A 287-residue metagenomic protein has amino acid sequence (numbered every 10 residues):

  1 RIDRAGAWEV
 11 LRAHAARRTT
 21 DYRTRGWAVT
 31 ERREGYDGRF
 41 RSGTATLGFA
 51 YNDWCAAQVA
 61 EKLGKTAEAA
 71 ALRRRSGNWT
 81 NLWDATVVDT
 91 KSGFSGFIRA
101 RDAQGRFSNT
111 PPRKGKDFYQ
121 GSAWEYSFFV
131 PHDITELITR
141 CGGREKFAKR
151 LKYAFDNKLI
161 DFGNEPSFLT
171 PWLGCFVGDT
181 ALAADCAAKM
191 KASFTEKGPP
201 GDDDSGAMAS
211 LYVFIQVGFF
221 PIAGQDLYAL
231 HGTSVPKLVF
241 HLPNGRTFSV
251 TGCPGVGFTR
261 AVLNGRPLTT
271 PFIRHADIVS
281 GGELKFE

Functional and structural regions predicted by a protein language model:
R1-G77, W83-T247, P271, A276: Active-site core of glycosidic bond-cleaving carbohydrate-active enzymes
P221-I222, F258, G265: Mixed-charge, polar/low-complexity N-terminal
H231-K237, G252-T259: A short, compositionally biased
P243, V262-R266: Short strand-turn-strand beta-turns centered on an Asx-Gly dipeptide
G245-S249, K285-E287: Terminal leader/tail segments of proteins
R246, P254-V256, P267: Residues that cap or initiate secondary-structure elements
P267-F272, K285: Structured DNA-binding interfaces in DNA transaction proteins
H275-E287: C-terminal beta-strand-rich structural cap/linker in extracellular carbohydrate-active enzymes
